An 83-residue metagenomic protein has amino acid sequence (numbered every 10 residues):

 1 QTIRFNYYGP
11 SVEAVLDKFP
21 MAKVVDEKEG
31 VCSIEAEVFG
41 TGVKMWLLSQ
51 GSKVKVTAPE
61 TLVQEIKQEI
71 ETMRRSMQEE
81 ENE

Functional and structural regions predicted by a protein language model:
Q1-E83: Polybasic (Lys/Arg-rich)
